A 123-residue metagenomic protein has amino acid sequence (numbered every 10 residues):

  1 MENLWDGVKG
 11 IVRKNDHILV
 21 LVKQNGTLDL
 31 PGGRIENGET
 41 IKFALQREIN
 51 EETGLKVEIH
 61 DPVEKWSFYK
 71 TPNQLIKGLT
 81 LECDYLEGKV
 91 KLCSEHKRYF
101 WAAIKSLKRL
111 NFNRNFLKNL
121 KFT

Functional and structural regions predicted by a protein language model:
M1-I18: Conserved N-terminal beta-strand and adjoining loop/helix that marks the start of the Nudix/MutT-like hydrolase domain
D6, S67-K89, F100, I104 (+1 more regions): Active-site-adjacent beta-strand/loop module that shapes the phosphate/pyrophosphate-binding cleft
G10, P62, L81-C83: A structural signal for short, well-ordered beta-strand segments
V12-R13, V20, C83, W101: Conserved hydrophobic "DFG−1" position in protein kinase catalytic cores
K14-E51, L55: Conserved Nudix-box catalytic region and its N-terminal flanking loop in Nudix hydrolases and closely related
I18, G88-K91: Short helix-loop capping/hinge motifs at secondary-structure junctions, enriched in acidic/polar residues
K23, T27-L28, E95-T123: Nudix hydrolase/Nudix homology domain
L55-K65: A short coil-to-beta-strand element that immediately follows conserved catalytic motifs
